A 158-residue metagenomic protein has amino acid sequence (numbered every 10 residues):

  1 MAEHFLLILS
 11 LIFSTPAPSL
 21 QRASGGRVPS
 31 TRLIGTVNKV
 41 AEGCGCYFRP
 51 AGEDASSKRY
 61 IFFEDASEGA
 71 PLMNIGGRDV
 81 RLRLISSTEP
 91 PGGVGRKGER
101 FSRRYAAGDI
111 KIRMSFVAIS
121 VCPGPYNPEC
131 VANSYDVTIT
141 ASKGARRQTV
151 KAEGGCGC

Functional and structural regions predicted by a protein language model:
E3-S14: Bacterial N-terminal signal peptides
P16-P18: N-terminal Sec signal peptide cleavage junction
L20-C158: Cysteine-centric segments in proteins
